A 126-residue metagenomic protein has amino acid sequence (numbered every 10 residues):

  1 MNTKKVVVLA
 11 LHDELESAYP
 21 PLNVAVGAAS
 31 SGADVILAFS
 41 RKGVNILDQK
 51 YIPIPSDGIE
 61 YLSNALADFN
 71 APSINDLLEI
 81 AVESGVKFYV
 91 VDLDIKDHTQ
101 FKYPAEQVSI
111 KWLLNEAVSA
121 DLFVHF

Functional and structural regions predicted by a protein language model:
K5, A33-I36, K87: Residues at the starts of beta-strands that form the adenosine-phosphate
V7-Y19, N45-L47: Short, glycine-rich nucleotide/cofactor-binding loops
V8-H12, I59-A65, K96-T99: Short, basic, glycine/proline-bearing loop/turn elements
P21-S30: Walker A/P-loop phosphate-binding motif and the immediately C-terminal alpha-helix
A29-Q49: Small/aliphatic-rich secondary-structure junction motif
I52-D57, E106-V108: Short, hinge-like loop/turn segments at secondary-structure boundaries
P55-Y89: A glycine-rich helix N-cap at a beta->alpha junction
K87-H125: N-terminal glycine-rich phosphate/adenylate-binding segment common to multiple enzyme folds
